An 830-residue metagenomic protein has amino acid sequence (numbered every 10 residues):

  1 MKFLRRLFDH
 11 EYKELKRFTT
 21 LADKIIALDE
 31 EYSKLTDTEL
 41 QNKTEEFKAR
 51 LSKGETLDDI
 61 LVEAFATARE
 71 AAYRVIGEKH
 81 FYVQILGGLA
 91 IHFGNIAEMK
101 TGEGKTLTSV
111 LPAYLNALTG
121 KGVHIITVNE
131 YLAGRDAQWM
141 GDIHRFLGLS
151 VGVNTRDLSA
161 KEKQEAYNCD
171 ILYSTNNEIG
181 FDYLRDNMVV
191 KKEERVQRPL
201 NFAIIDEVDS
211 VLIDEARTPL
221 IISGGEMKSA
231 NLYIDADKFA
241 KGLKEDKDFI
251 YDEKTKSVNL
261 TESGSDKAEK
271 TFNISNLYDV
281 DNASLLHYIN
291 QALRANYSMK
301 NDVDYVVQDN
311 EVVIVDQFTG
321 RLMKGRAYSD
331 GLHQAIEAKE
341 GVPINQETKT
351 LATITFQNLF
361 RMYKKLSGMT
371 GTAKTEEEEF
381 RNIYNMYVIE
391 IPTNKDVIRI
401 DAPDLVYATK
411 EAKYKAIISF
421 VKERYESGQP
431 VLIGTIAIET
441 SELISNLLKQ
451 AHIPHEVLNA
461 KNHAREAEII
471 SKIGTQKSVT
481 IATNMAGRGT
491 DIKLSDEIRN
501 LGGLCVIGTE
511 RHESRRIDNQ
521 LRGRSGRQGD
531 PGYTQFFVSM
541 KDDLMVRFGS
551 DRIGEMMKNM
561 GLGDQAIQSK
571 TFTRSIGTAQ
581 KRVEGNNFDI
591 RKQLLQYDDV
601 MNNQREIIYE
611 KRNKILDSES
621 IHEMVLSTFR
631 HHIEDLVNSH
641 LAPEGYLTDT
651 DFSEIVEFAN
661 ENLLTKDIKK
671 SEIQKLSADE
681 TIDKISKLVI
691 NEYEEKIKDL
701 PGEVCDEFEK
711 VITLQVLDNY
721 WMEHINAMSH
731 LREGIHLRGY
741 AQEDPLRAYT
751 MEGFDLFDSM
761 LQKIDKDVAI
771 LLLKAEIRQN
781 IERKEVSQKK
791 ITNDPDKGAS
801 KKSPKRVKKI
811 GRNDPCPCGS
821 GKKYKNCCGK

Functional and structural regions predicted by a protein language model:
M1-G561, Y609-E610: Conserved P-loop NTPase motor core
Y32, V306, N310-V313, T319-R326 (+4 more regions): Extended, charged helical/alpha-beta scaffold domains that provide interaction surfaces
S109, I417, K801-S803, G811: Active-site-adjacent structural elements in folded domains
E376, Q429, K477, Q604 (+4 more regions): Generic detector of short, well-ordered, non-transmembrane alpha-helical segments enriched in hydrophobic residues
G428-S441, S618, K670-K675, P817: Short, Lys/Glu-rich amphipathic helical modules
I433, I481, W721, F757 (+2 more regions): Hydrophobic, well-ordered secondary-structure elements that form the walls of internal hydrophobic environments
R806-K825, G829: Short Cys/His-rich zinc-binding micro-motifs
